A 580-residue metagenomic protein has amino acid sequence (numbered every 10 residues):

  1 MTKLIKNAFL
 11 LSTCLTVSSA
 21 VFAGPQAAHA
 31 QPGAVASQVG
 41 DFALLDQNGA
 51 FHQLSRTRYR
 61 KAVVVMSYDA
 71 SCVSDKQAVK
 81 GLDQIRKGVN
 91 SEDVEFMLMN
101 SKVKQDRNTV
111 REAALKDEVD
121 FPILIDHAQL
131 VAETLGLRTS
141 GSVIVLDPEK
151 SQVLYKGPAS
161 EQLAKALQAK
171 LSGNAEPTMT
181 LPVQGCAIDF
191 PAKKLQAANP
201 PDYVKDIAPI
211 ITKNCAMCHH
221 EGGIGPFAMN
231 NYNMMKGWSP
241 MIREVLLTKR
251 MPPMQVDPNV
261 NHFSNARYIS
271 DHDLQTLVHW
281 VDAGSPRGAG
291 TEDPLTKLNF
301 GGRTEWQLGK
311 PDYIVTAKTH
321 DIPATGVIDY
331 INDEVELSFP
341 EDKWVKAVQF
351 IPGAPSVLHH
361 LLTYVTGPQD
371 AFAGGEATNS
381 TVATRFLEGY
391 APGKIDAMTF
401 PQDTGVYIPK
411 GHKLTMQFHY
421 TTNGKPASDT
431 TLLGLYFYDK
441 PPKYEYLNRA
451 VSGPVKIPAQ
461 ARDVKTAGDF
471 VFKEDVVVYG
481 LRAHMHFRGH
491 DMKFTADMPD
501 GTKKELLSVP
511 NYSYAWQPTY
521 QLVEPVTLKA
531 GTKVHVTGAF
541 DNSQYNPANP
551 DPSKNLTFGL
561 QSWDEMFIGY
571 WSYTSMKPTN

Functional and structural regions predicted by a protein language model:
M1-T13: Bacterial N-terminal signal peptides that target proteins for export
G24-S55, C186, F190-P191, A198: N-terminal "domain-start" segment that seeds a small globular fold
S55-K76: Short active-site neighborhood of thiol/selenol oxidoreductases, capturing the structured segment around
K76-D117, I125-T134: Structural microenvironment flanking redox-active thiols in thiol-disulfide oxidoreductases
Q77, D117-V119, Q129-L163: Thiol/disulfide oxidoreductase modules built on the thioredoxin-like
P148, L154-N199: Thiol-/selenol-based redox modules, centered on thioredoxin-like and closely related oxidoreductase domains
T180-V335, G411-Q417, T422: Aromatic- and Gly/Pro-enriched helix-to-coil junctions and flexible linker segments
P253, P258-F263, E292-V477, A483-T579: Beta-strand-centric surfaces of beta-sandwich/beta-rich domains
